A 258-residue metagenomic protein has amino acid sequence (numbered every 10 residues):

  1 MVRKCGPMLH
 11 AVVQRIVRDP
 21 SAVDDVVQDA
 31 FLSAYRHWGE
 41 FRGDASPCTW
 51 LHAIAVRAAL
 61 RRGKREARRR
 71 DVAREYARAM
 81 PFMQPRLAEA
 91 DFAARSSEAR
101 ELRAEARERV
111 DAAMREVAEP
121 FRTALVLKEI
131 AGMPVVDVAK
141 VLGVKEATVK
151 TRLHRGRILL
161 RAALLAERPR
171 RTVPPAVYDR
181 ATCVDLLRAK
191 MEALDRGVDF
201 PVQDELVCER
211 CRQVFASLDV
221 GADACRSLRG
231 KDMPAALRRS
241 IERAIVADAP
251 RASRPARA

Functional and structural regions predicted by a protein language model:
M1-P20, H37, H52, M114: Amphipathic, Lys/Arg- and hydrophobic-enriched alpha-helical face
R15, D19, F31-P47, R61 (+1 more regions): Sigma70-family region 2
D25-L32, A45-R57: Structural recognition of an alpha-helix C-terminal capping motif at a helix-to-coil junction
R42, A53-A88, R103, A166: Arg/Lys-rich amphipathic alpha helix in sigma70-family domain 2
V56, L142-L165: DNA-recognition helix of helix-turn-helix
P81-M83, I158-D199, D223-A258: C-terminal edge and immediately downstream basic/flexible tail or linker adjoining helix-turn-helix-like DNA-binding
A90-T123, T182-P201: Amphipathic alpha-helical segment used for protein-protein interaction
R115, E119, L127-T148, E209-R212: Helix-turn-helix DNA-binding module
